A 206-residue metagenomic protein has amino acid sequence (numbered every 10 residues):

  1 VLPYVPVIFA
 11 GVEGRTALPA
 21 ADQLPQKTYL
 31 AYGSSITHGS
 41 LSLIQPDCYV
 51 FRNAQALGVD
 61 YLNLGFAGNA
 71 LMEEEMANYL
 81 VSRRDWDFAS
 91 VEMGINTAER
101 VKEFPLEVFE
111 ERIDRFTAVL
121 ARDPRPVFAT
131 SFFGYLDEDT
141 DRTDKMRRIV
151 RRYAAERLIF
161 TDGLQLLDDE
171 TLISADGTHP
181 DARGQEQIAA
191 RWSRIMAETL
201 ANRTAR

Functional and structural regions predicted by a protein language model:
V1-Y29, S193, A197-R206: N-terminal secretory targeting modules
K27-V50: Catalytic nucleophile-elbow at a beta strand-turn-alpha helix junction centered on a G-D-S/GDSL motif, marking
A31, Y61-N63, F160: Conserved beta-strand scaffold positions in the cores of enzyme catalytic domains, especially in NTP/NDP-utilizing
S35-S40, L62-G68, I95-E107: Surface-exposed cleft-lining segments at the edges of enzyme active sites
D47, F51, D144-R147: Short, surface-exposed alpha-helical segments at coil->helix boundaries
V50-L62, R152: Short helix-loop-beta junction
V59-M72, L166-L167: Short connector loops at secondary-structure junctions
E74-R206: Alpha-helical cap/lid subdomain in secreted, periplasmic, or secretory-pathway luminal O-acyl-processing enzymes
